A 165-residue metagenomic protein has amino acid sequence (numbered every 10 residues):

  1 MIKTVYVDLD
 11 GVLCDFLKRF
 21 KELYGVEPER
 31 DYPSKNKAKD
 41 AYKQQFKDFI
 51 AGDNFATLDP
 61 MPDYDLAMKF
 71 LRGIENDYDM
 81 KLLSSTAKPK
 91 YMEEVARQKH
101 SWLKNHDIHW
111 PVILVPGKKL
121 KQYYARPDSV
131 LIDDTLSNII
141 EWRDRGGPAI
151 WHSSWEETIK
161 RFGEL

Functional and structural regions predicted by a protein language model:
M1-F49, D144: Active-site neighborhood of HAD-like aspartate-dependent phosphohydrolases
Y32-Y42, I150-L165: A short, conserved beta-to-alpha structural element at the edge of catalytic cores that scaffolds binding
Q44-M61: Acidic/glycine-enriched edge-of-secondary-structure segments
T57-P60, Y64-A96, L103: Substrate-recognition element of Asp-dependent hydrolases with the DxDx(T/V) motif
N76-Y78, I108, G147: Short phosphate-binding/catalytic loops that engage adenosine nucleotides
L83-S129, L136-I140: Substrate-recognition "cap/lid" segment bordering the active-site pocket of phosphatases
V130-F162: Acidic, Mg2+-coordinating phosphoryl-transfer loop and its flanking beta/alpha structural elements, shared across
